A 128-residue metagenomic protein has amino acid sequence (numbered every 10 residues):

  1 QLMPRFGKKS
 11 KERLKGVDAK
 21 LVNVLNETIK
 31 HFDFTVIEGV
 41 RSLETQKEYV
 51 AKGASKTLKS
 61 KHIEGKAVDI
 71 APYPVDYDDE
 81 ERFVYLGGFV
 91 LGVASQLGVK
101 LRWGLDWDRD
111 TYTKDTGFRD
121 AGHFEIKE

Functional and structural regions predicted by a protein language model:
Q1-S10, V40-E48, K61-I63: Amphipathic repeat-derived elements
Q1-T35: Active-site acidic/histidine clusters and adjacent loop/turn architecture that either coordinate catalytic ions
G16-A19, Y49-A54: Short amphipathic alpha-helical surface micro-motifs
A19, N23, E44, Y85: Short, well-structured alpha-helical interface segments that form or flank functional binding sites
L25-K52, Q96, K100-D106: Extended, low-complexity, intrinsically disordered C-terminal regulatory tails of eukaryotic serine/threonine kinases
K56-E128: Catalytic cores and adjacent binding grooves of peptidoglycan-active enzymes
